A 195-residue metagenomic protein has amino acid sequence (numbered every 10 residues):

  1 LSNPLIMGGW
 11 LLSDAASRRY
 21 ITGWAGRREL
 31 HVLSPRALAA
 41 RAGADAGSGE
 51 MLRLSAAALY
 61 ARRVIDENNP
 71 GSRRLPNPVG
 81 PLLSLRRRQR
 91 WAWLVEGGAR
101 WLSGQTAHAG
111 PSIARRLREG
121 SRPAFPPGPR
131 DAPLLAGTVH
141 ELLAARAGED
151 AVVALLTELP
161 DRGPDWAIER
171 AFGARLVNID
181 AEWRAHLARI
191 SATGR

Functional and structural regions predicted by a protein language model:
L1-E29: A metal-dependent hydrolase signature that marks the N-terminal structural subdomain at the beginning of catalytic folds
L1-N3, G104, R175: Intrinsic-disorder/low-complexity, polar/charged segments
S2-W10, A92, H108-A109, R162-A167: Secretory-pathway/luminal and periplasmic proteins that interact with or process carbohydrate-rich
L11-L12, L38, L187: Extended hydrophobic/Leu-rich segments
Y20-A114: Zinc-dependent metallopeptidase catalytic helix centered on the HExxH motif and its immediate flanking segment
L75-P76, I113-R115, D165-A167, A192: Alpha-helix boundary/interfacial micro-motifs
I113-A124: Flexible internal linker/loop segments at domain or repeat junctions
R122-R195: Pan-zinc metallopeptidase signature
